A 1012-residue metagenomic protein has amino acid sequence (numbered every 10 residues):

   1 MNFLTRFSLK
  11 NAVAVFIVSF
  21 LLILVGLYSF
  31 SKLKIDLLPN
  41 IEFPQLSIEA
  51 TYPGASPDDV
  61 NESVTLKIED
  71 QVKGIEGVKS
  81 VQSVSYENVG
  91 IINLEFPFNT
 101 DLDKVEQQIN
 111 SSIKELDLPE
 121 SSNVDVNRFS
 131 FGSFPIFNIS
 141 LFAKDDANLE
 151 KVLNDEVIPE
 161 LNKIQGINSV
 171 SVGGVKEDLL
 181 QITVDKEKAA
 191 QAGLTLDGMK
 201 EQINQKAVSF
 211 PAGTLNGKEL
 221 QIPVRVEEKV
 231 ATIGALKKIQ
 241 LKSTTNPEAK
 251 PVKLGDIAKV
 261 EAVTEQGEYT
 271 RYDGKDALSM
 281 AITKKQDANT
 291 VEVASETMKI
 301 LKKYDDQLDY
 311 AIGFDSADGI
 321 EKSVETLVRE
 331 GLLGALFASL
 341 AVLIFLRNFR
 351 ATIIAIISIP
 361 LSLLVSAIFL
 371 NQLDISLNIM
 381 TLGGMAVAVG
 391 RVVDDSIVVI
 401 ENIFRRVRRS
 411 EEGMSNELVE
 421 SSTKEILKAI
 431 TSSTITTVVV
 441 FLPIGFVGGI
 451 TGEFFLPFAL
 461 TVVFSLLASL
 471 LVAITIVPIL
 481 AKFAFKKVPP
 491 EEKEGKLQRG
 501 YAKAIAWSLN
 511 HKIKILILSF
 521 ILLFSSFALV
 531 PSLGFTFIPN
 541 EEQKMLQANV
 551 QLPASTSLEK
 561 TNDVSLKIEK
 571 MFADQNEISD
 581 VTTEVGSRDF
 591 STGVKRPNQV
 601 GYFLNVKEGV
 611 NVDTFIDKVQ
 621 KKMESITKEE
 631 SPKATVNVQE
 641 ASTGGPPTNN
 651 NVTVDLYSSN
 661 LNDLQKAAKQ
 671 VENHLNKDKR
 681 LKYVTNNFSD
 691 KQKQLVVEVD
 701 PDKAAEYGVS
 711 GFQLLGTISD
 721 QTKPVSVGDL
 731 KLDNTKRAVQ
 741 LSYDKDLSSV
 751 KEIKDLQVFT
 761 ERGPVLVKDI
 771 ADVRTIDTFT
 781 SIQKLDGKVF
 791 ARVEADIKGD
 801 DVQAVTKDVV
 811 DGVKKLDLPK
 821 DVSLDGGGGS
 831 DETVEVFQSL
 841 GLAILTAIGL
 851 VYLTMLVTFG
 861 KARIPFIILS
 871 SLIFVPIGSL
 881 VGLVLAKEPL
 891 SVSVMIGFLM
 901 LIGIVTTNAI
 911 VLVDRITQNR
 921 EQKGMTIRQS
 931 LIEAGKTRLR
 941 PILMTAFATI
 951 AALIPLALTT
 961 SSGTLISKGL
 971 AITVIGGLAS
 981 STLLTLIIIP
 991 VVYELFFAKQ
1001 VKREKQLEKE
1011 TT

Functional and structural regions predicted by a protein language model:
M1-K34, K424-I426, E491-I538: Signature of alpha-helical transmembrane segments and their immediate interfacial
L9, N61-F129, A190-D197, E201-N204 (+3 more regions): Solvent-exposed, membrane-proximal periplasmic/extracellular interface segments of envelope transport and secretion
S29, L340-I344, F349-F404, L853-T937 (+1 more regions): Hydrophobic transmembrane alpha-helices and their membrane-interface caps in long multi-pass transport proteins
E49, I92-E95, F137-A143, E150 (+10 more regions): A short beta-strand structural signal in non-transmembrane regions
K79, N110, N148-A212, N216-E219 (+4 more regions): Short, solvent-exposed hinge/capping segments at secondary-structure junctions
G174-V175, P251, D256-K259, Q266-L340 (+1 more regions): Juxtamembrane "pre-transmembrane" interface segments
I320, V324, V328, I400 (+3 more regions): Helix-loop junctions and hydrophobic alpha-helical segments within the transmembrane domains of large membrane
L340-F345, V365-M380, T431-V472, I476 (+6 more regions): Hydrophobic, glycine/alanine-rich multi-pass transmembrane helices and their short helix-loop junctions in large
